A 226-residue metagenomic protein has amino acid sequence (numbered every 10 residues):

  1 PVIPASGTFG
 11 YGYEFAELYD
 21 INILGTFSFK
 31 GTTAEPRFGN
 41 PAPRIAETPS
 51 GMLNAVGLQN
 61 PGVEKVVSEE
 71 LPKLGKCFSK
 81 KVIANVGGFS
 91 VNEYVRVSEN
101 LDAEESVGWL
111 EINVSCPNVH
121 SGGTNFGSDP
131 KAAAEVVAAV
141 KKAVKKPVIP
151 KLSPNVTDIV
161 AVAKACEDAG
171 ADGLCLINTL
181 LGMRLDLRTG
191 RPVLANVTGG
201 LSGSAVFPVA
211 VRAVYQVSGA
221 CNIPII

Functional and structural regions predicted by a protein language model:
P1-V82, G87-N92: N-terminal capping/small domains of soluble enzymes
S68, K76-C77, V91-I226: Alpha/beta enzyme core
